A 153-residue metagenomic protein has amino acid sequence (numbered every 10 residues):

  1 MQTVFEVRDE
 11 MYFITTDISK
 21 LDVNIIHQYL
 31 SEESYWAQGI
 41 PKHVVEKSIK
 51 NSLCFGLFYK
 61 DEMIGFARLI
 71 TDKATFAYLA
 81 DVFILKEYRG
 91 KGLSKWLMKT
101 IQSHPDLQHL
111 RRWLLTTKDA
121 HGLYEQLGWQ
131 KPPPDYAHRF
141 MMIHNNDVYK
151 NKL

Functional and structural regions predicted by a protein language model:
Q2-I40, K152-L153: Short amphipathic alpha-helix that is part of the acyltransferase structural core
H43-F83: A conserved beta-strand-loop-helix scaffold within acyl/acetyltransferase catalytic domains
Y88-L97: Conserved acetyl-CoA pyrophosphate-binding loop and the N-cap/start of the following alpha-helix in GNAT-like
P105: Hydrophobic pocket-lining residues that define ligand/cofactor binding sites across diverse proteins
Q108-I143: Conserved active-site alpha-helix within GNAT-family acetyltransferase domains
L123, Y149-N151: Short, basic amphipathic alpha-helical segments that act as recognition/interaction helices in nucleic-acid-binding
